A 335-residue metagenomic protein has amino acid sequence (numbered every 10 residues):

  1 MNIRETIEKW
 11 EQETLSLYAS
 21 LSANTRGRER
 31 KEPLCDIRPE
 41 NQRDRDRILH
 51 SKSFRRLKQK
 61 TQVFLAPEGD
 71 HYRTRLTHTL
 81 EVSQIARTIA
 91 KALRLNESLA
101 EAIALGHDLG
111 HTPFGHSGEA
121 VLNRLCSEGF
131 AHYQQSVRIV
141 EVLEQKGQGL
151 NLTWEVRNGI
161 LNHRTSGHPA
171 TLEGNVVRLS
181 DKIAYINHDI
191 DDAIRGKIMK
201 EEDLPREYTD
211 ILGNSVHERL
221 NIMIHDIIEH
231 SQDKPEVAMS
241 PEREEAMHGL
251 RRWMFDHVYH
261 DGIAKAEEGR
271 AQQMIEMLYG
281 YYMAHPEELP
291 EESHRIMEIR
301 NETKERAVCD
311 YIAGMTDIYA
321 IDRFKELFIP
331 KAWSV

Functional and structural regions predicted by a protein language model:
M1-R75, T79, S83-I89, N96-E97 (+1 more regions): Histidine-centered, transition-metal-coordinating active-site segments
A92-L93, G110: Alpha-helix boundary/capping segments in eukaryotic regulatory proteins
L99, I103-K146: A generic, well-ordered mixed alpha/beta core segment in the N-terminal half of proteins
